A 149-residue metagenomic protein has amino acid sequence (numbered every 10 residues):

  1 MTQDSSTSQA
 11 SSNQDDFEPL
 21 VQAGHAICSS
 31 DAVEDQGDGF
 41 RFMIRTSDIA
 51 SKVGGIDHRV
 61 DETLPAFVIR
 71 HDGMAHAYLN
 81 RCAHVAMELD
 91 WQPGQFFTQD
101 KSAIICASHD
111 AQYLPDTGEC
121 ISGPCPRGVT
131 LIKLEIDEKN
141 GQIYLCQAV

Functional and structural regions predicted by a protein language model:
T2-F97, L114-P115, T130-V149: N-terminal pre-ligand scaffold of iron-sulfur
C82, C106-H109: Short cysteine clusters
F96-I105, C120-V129: Short cysteine/histidine-rich metal-coordination sites, predominantly Zn2+-binding motifs
Q112-I121: Short metal-binding segments enriched for Cys and/or His
